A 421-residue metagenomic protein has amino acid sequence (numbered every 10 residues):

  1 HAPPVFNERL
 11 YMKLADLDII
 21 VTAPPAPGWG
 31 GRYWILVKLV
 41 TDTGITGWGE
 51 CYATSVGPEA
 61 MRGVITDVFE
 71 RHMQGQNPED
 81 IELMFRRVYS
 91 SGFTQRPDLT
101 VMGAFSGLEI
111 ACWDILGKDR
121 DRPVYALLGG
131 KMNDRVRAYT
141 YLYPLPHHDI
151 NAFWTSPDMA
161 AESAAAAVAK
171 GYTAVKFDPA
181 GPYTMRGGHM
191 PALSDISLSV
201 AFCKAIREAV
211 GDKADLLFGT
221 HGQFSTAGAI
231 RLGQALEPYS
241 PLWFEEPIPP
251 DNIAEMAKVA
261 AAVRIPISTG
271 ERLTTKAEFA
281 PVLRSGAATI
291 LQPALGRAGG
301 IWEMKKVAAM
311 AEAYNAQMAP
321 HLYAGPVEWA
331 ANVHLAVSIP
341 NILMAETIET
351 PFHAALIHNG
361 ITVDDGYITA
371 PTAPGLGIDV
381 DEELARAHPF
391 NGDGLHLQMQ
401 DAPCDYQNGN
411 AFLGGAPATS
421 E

Functional and structural regions predicted by a protein language model:
H1-Y11: Short, Lys/Arg-enriched N-terminal segments with co-localized hydrophobic residues within the first ~10-30 amino acids
Y11-W48, Y52-S55, T350-L356, Q407-N410: Structured beta-strand/loop patches that form or line metal/cofactor-binding pockets in enzymes
L14, G44, F69, L108 (+8 more regions): Conserved, mostly hydrophobic/aromatic
L39, D67, L83, P97 (+3 more regions): Shared catalytic-loop signature of beta/alpha-barrel
V40-R120, N410-E421: Metal- or metallocofactor-binding catalytic centers and their adjacent structured scaffolds across diverse enzyme
G47-G49, D134-T140, T173-F177, L216-T220 (+5 more regions): Hydrophobic faces of well-ordered beta-strands that scaffold small-molecule active sites in alpha/beta enzyme cores
R135, Y139-A257, A262: Metal-dependent enolase-superfamily TIM-barrel catalytic cores that perform enediolate-based chemistry
L376-E421: Extended hydrophobic packing segments that form well-structured cores
